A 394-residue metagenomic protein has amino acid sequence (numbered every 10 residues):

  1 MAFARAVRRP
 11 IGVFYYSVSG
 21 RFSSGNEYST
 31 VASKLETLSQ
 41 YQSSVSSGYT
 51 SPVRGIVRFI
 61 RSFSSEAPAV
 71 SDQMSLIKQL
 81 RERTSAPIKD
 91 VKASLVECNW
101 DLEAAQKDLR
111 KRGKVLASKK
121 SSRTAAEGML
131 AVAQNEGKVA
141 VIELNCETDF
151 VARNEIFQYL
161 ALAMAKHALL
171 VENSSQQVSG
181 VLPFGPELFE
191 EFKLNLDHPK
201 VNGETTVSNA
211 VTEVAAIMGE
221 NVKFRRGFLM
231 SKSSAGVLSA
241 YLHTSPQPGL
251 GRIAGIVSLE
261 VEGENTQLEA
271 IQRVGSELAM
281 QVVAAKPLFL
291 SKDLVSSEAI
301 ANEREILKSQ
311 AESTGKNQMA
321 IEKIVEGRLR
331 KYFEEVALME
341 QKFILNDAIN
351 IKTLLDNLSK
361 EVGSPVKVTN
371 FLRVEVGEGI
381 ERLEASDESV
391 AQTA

Functional and structural regions predicted by a protein language model:
A2-A394: N-terminal assembly/interaction segments in proteins that build large macromolecular machines
